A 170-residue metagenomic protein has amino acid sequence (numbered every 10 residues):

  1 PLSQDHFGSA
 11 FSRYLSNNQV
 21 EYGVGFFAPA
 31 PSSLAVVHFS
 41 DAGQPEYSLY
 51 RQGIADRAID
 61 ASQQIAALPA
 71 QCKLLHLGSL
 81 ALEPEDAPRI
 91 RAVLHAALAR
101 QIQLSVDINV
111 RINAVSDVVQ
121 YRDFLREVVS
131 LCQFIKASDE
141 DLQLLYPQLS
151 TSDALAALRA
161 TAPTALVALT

Functional and structural regions predicted by a protein language model:
P1-L34: A glycine-rich beta-to-alpha transition motif near the start of alpha/beta enzyme domains, typified by
Y14-S16, Y22-G23, Q44-T170: Ribokinase/PfkB-type carbohydrate-kinase core domain
A30, D41-G43: Short strand-connecting beta-turns/loops that link adjacent beta-strands
